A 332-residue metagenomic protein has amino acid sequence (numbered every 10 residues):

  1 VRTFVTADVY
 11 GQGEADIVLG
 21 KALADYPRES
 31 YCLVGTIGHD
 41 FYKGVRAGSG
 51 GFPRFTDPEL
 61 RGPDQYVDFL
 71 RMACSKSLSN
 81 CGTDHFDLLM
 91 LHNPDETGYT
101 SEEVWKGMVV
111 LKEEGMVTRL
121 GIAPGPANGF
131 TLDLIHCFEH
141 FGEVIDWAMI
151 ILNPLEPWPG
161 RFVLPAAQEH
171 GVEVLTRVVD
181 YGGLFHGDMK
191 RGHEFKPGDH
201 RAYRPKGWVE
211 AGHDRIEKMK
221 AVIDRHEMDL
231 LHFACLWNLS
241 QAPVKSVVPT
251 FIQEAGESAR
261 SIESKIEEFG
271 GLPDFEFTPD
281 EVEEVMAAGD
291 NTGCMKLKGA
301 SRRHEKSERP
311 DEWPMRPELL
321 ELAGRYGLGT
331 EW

Functional and structural regions predicted by a protein language model:
V1-G35, F41, Y326-W332: N-terminal binding-site loop/beta-alpha segment at the start of enzyme catalytic domains that lines or forms
V1-R2, P165-W332: Structured C-terminal cap/extension of enzyme domains
F4, L19, L33, S77 (+6 more regions): Conserved, mostly hydrophobic/aromatic
T6-D8, G35-I37, M90-N93, G121-P124 (+3 more regions): A cross-domain feature marking catalytic cores of carbohydrate-active enzymes and several ubiquitous metabolic/repair
A7-D16, F41, D95-T100, G125-F130 (+2 more regions): Acidic-and-aromatic substrate-binding clefts and catalytic sites of carbohydrate-active enzymes
A24, K112-E113, W158-E173: Basic phosphate/pyrophosphate-binding loop/patch that engages nucleotide-derived ligands
G44-P53, D188-K196: Short, flexible, mixed-charge acidic loops at enzyme active sites
S49-P154: Glycine/proline-rich, positively charged, aromatic-decorated active-site loop/lid region on the catalytic face
